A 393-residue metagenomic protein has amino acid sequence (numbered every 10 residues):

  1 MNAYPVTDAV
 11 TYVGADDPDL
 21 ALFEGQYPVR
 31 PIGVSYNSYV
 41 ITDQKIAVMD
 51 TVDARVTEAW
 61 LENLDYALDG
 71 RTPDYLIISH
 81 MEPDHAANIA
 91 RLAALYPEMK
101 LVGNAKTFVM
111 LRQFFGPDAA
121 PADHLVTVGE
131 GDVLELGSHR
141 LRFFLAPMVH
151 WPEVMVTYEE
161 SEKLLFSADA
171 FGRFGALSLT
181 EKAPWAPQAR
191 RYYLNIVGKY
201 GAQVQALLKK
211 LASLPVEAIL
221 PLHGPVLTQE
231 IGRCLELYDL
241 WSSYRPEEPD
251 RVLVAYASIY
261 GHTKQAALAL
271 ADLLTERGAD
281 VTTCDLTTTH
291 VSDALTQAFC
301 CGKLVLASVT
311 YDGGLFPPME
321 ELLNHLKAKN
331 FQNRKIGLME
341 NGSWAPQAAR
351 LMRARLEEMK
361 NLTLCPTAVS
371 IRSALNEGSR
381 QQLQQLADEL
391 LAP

Functional and structural regions predicted by a protein language model:
A3-D65, V156-E159, K163-S167, T263: Conserved beta-strand hairpin/beta-sheet module of binuclear metal-dependent hydrolase folds, prominently
Y4-D8, G103-V154, Y200-L208: Metallo-beta-lactamase
Q44, R55-V102: Active-site metal-binding motif and surrounding structural segment of the metallo-beta-lactamase
K45-A47, Y75, H139, K163-F166 (+3 more regions): Structural motif
M49-T51, P73-M81, L101-N104, L165-A168 (+1 more regions): Active-site neighborhood of phospho(di)ester-bond hydrolases with catalytic His/Asp-centered motifs
L177-I219, H223-V226, A269-T282, A294-P393: FMN-binding flavodoxin-like domain, especially the glycine-rich phosphate-binding loop
H223-P249: Terminal amphipathic helices with adjacent charged low-complexity linkers/tails
A255-R277: Short, charged N-terminal beta->alpha structural module
